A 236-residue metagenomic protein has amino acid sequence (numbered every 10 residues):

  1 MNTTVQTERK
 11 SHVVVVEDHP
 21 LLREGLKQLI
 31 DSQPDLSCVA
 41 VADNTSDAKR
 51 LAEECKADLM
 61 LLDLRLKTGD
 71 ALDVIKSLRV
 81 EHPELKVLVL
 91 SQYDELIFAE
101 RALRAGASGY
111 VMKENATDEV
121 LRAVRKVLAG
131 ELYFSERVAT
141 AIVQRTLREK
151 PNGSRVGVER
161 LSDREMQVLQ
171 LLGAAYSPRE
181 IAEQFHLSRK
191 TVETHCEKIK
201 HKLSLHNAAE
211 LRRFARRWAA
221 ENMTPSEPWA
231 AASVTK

Functional and structural regions predicted by a protein language model:
V41-L59: Acidic, metal-coordinating helix/loop segments flanking the phosphotransfer/catalytic sites of two-component signaling
N44-D47, D70-D73, D94: Acidic catalytic/metal-coordinating carboxylates
D63-L64, S91: Active-site residues of response regulator receiver
K67: The feature encodes the CheY-like receiver
L72-E84: Short amphipathic alpha-helix used as the core "switch/output" element in two-component signaling
I97-R104, S108-D163, Q167, A209 (+1 more regions): Short, flexible helix-to-coil linker/hinge segments that flank and couple to helix-turn-helix
A175-E210: Recognition helix of helix-turn-helix DNA-binding domains
E197-K236: Basic, Lys/Arg-enriched C-terminal extension of HTH/homeodomain DNA-binding domains
